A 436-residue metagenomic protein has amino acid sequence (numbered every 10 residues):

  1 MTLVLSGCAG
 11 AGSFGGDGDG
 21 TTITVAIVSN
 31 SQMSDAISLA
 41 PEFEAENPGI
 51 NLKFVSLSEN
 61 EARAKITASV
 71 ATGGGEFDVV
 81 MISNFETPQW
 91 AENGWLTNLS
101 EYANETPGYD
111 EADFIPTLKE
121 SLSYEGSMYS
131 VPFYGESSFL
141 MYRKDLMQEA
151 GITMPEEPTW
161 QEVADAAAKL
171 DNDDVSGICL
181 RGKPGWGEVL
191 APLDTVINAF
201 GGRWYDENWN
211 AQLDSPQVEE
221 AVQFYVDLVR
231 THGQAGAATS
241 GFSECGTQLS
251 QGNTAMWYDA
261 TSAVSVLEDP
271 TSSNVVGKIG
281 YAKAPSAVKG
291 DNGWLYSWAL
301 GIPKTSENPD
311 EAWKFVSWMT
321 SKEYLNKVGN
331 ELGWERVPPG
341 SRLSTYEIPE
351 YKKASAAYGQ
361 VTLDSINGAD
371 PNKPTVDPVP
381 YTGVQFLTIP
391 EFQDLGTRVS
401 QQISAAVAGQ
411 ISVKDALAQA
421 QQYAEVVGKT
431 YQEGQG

Functional and structural regions predicted by a protein language model:
M1-T24, A45, D415-A418, Q422-G436: Short, low-complexity disordered leader/linker segments with a strong preference for bacterial N-terminal type II
D19-N30, I50-V55, D78-V79, Y129 (+2 more regions): Short, well-ordered beta-strand elements
P41-D113, S123, E149-G151, Q248 (+2 more regions): Extracytoplasmic "Venus flytrap"/periplasmic binding protein-like
N84-S137, V189-P192, V276-A282, L363-P374: Hinge/lid segment of periplasmic solute-binding proteins
S100-F114, E156, G182-K183, F200-E220 (+6 more regions): Short, solvent-exposed loop/beta-turn-alpha elements that line the ligand-binding surface or hinge of extracytoplasmic
N104, S262-V275, V288-T397, Q435: C-terminal lobe and pocket-closing loops of periplasmic/extracytoplasmic Venus-flytrap solute-binding proteins
Q148, D370-G436: Conserved C-terminal helix/tail region of periplasmic/extracytoplasmic solute-binding proteins
A166-D171, N208-T239, G280, A284: Glycine-centered hinge/linker elements that transmit conformational signals in sensory and ligand-binding systems
